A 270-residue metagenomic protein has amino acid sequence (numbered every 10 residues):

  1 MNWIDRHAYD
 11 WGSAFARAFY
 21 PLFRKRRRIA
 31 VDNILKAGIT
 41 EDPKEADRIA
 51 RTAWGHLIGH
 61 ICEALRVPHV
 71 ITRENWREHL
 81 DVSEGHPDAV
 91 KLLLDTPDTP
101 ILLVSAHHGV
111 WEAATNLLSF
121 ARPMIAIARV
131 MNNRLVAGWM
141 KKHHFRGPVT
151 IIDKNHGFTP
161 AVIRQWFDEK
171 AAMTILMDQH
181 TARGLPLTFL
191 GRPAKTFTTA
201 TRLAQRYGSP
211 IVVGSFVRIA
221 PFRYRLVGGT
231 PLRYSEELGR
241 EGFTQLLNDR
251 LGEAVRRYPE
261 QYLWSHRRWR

Functional and structural regions predicted by a protein language model:
M1-S105, A137, K141-V149: Membrane-anchoring hydrophobic helices of lipid-metabolizing enzymes
L22, D81, A106, N132 (+4 more regions): Residues that cap or flank secondary-structure elements
R26, V110, T159: Short phosphate-engaging motifs
A30-N33, A114, W139-M140, T199 (+1 more regions): Hydrophobic alpha-helical segments typical of transmembrane helices and their membrane-interface/capping positions
T40, K44, R48-R51, L92-P97 (+2 more regions): Non-catalytic C-terminal accessory region of glycerolipid acyltransferases and related lyso-lipid remodeling enzymes
W76-E78, S105-A106, A126-I127, R164-F167 (+1 more regions): Short acidic/polar alpha-helix capping motifs at helix-coil junctions
G85, I127-R129, K154, G229-P231 (+1 more regions): Conserved beta-strand termini and adjacent loop/short-helix elements that scaffold enzyme active sites in alpha/beta
T99-H156, A182-L187, P193, R218: Catalytic core of membrane glycerolipid acyltransferases/transacylases, capturing the structured, soluble-facing
